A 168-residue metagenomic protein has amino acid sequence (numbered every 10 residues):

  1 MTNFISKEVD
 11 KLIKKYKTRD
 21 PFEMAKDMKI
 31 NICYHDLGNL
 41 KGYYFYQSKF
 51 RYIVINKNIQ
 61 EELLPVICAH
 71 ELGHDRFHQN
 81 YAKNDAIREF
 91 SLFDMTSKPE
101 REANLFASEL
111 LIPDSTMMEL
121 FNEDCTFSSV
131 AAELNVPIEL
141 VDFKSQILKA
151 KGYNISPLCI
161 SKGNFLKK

Functional and structural regions predicted by a protein language model:
M1-K168: Active-site hotspot residues in diverse enzymes, especially metal/ion-binding acidic/histidine motifs
